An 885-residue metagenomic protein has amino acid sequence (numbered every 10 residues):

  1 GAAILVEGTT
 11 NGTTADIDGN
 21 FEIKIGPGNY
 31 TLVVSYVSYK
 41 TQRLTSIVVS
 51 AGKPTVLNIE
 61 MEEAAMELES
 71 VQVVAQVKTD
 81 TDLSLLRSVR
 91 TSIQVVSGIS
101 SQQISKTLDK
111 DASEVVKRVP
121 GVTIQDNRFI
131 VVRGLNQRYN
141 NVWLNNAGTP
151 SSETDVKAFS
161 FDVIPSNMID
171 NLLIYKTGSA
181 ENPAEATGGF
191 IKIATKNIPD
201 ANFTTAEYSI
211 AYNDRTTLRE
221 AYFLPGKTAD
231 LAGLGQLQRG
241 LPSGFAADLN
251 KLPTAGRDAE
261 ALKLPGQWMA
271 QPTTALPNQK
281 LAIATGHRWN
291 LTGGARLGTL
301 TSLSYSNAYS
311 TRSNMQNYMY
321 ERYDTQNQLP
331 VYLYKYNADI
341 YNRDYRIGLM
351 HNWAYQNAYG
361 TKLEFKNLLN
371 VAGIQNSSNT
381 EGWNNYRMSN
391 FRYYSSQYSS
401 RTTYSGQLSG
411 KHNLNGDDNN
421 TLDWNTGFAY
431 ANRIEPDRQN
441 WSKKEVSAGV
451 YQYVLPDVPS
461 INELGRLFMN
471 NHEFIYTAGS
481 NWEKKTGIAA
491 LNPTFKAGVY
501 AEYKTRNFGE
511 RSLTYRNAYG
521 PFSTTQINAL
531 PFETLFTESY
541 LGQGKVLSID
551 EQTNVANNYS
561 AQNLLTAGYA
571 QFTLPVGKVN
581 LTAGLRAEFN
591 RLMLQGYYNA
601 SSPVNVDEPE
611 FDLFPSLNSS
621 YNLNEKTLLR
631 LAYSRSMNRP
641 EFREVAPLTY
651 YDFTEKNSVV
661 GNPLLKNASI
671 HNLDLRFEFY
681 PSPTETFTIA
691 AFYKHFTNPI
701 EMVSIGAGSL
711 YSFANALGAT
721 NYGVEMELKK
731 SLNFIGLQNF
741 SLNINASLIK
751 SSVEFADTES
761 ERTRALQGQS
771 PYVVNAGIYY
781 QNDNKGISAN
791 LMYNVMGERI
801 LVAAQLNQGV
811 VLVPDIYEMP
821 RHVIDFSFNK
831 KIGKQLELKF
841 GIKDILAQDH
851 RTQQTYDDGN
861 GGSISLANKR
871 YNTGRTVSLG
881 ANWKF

Functional and structural regions predicted by a protein language model:
G1-S70, V74: Periplasm-facing N-terminal accessory domains of Gram-negative outer-membrane beta-barrel systems
V48, K53, V77-T79, L83 (+4 more regions): Periplasmic N-terminal accessory/gating domains of Gram-negative outer-membrane beta-barrel systems
G148, N432-I434, V450-L455, I527-S548 (+5 more regions): Surface-exposed extracellular loop regions of Gram-negative outer-membrane beta-barrel proteins, predominantly
L262-S378, Y404, L617: Transmembrane beta-barrel wall of Gram-negative outer-membrane proteins
A372, E463-G465, M469, N481-K626 (+1 more regions): Signature of Gram-negative outer-membrane beta-barrel scaffolds
L467, N471, A478-G479, I527 (+6 more regions): Outer membrane beta-barrel strand-and-loop segments of large Gram-negative receptors, especially TonB-dependent
Y519, V795-A804, K830-F885: C-terminal beta-signal and adjacent terminal beta-strands/loops of Gram-negative outer-membrane beta-barrel proteins
A691-F696, S712-A803: Gram-negative outer-membrane beta-barrel transporters
